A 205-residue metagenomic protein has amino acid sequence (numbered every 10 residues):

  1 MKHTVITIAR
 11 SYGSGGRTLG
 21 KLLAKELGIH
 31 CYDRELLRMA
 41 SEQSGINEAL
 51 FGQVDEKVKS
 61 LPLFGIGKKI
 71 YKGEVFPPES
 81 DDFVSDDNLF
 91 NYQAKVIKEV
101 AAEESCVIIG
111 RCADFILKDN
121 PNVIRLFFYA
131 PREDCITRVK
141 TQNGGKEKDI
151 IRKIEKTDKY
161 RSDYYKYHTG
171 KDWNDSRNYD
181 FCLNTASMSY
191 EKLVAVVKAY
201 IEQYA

Functional and structural regions predicted by a protein language model:
K2-R10, E104: Pre-Walker A (Motif I) flank of P-loop NTPase domains
I8-K21: Glycine-rich phosphate-binding P-loop
H30-S41: Short beta-strand-centered segment that lines the nucleotide-binding/catalytic pocket of NTP-utilizing
S41-S105: ATP-dependent small-molecule kinase phosphotransfer cores that center on conserved nucleotide phosphate-binding segments
E56, L61-G67, K146-Y190: Small-molecule kinase domains that catalyze NTP-dependent phosphoryl transfer to phosphate-bearing small molecules
V100, C112-D119: RNA pseudouridine synthases
D119-T141, E147-E155: Conserved phosphate-donor/acceptor-positioning beta-strand/loop module used by diverse small-molecule
